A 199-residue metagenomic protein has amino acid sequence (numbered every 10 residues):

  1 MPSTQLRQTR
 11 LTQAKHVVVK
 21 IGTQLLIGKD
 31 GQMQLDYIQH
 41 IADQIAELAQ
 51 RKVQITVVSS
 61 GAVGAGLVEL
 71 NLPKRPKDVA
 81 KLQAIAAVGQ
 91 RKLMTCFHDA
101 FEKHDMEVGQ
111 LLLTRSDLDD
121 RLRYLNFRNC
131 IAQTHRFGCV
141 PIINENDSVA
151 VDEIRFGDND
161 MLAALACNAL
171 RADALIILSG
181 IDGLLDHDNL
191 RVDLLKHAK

Functional and structural regions predicted by a protein language model:
M1-K199: Nucleotide/pyrophosphate-binding catalytic subdomain
